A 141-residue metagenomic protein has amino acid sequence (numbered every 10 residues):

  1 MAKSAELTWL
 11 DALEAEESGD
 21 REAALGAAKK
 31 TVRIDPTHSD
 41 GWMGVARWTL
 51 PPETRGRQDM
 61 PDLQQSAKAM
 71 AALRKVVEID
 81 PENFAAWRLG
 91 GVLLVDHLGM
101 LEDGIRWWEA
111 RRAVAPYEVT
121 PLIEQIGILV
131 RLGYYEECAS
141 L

Functional and structural regions predicted by a protein language model:
M1-T8, M60: TPR-adjacent "capping" and linker segments in tetratricopeptide-repeat scaffold/adaptor proteins
L13, R47, V92-L93, G127: Residue-level recognition of tetratricopeptide repeat
S18-A27, E53-K75, H97-A110, L132-L141: Structural signature of tandem alpha-helical TPR/SEL1-like repeats, specifically the intra-repeat loop/turn
K30-P51: Short, charge-rich amphipathic alpha-helical segments embedded in non-transmembrane helical bundles/solenoids
V32, V77, G91, V95 (+1 more regions): A conserved position within tetratricopeptide repeats
